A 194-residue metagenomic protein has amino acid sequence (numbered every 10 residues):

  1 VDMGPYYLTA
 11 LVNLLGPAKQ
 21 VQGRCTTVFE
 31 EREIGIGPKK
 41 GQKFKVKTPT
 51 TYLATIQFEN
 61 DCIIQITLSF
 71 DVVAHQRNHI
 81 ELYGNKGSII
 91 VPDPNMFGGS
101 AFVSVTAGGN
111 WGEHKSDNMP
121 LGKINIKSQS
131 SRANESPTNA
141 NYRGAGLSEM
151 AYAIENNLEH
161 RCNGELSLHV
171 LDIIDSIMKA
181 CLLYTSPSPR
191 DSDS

Functional and structural regions predicted by a protein language model:
V1, I154-E155, A180-C181: Hydrophobic residues in alpha-helical segments
V1-H75, E165: Rossmann-like dinucleotide-binding domain that binds NAD(P)(H)
Y6, E159-C162, D172: Short, conserved clusters of charged catalytic residues that mark active-site and nucleotide-handling motifs
Y7-L8, L147-S148, I174: A general structural signal for well-ordered alpha-helical segments in protein cores
E30-L53, Q57-F58, N78-E81, N85-E165 (+1 more regions): C-terminal glycine/acidic-rich active-site capping loop/insertion
Y142, G146, S176-C181: Stable alpha-helical structural segments in soluble proteins, enriched in small hydrophobic residues
Y184-D191: Conserved small/polar residues in nucleotide/adenosyl-binding loops
